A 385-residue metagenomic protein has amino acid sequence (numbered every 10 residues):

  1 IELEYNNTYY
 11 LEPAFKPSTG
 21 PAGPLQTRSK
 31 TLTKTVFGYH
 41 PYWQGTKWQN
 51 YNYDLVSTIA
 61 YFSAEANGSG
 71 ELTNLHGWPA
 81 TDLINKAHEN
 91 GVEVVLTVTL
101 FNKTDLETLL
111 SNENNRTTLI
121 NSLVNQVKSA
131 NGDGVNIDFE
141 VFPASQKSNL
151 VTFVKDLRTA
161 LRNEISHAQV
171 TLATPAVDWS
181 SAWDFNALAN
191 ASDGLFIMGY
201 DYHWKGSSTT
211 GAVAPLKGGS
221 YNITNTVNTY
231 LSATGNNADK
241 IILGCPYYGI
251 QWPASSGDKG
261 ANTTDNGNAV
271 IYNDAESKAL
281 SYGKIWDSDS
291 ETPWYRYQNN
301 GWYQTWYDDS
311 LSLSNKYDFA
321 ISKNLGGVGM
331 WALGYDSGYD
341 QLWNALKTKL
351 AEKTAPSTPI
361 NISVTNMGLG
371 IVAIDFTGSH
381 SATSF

Functional and structural regions predicted by a protein language model:
I1-N125: Glycan-recognition patch characteristic of GH18 chitinases/ENGases and related GlcNAc/peptidoglycan-binding proteins
E2-P24, C245-D318, K349-L350: Glycan-binding loop/region signatures in secreted carbohydrate-active enzymes
Y39-W43, Y61-E65, T97-F101, D138-F142 (+5 more regions): Active-site-proximal beta-strand/loop segments in catalytic clefts of secreted hydrolases
I59, I137, L157, L195 (+3 more regions): Conserved, mostly hydrophobic/aromatic
G68-W78, N121, P143-K278: Substrate-binding surface in catalytic domains of secreted glycosidases
S312-K353: Acidic/aromatic/glycine-rich contiguous surface patches that form carbohydrate-binding/processing clefts and analogous
E352-S381: Pro/Thr/Ser/Gly-rich low-complexity, intrinsically disordered linker/stalk tracts
T383-F385: Short beta-strand elements bearing conserved aromatic residues within extracellular beta-rich modules
